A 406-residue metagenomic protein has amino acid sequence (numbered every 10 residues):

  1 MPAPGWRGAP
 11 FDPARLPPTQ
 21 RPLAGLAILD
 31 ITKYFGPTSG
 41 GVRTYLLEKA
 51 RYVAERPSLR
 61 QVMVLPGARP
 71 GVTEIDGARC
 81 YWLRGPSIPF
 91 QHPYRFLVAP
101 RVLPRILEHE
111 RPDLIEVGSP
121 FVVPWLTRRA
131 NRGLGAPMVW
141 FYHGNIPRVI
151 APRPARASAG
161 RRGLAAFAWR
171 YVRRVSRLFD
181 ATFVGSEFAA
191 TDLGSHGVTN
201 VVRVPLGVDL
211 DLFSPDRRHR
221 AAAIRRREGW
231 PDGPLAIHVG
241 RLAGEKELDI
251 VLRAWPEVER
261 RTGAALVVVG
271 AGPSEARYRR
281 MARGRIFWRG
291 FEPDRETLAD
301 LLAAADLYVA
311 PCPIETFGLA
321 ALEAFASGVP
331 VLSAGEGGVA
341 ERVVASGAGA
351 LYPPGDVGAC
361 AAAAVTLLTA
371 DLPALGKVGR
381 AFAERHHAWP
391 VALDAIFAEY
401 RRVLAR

Functional and structural regions predicted by a protein language model:
M1-W82, P390: N-terminal subdomain of nucleotide-sugar transferases
Y81-R84, R162-R220, W230-P231, R289: Donor nucleotide-sugar binding/catalytic pocket of nucleotide-sugar-dependent glycosyltransferases
L107, S176, D300-A305: Short alpha-helical donor nucleotide-sugar binding micro-motif in glycosyltransferases
A276-E296: Nucleotide-activated donor-binding/catalytic signature segment of Leloir-type glycosyltransferases, i.e., the conserved
W288, A345-S346, A350-V357, V365-D371: Conserved acidic donor-binding segment of nucleotide-sugar-dependent glycosyltransferases
P313: Aromatic "clamp/platform" in nucleotide-sugar-dependent glycosyltransferases that forms part of the donor/acceptor
P330-S333: Short hydrophobic beta-strand element within catalytic cores of glycosyltransferases and related nucleotide-activated
P373-H386: A short, well-ordered alpha-helix in the C-terminal region of glycosyltransferases
